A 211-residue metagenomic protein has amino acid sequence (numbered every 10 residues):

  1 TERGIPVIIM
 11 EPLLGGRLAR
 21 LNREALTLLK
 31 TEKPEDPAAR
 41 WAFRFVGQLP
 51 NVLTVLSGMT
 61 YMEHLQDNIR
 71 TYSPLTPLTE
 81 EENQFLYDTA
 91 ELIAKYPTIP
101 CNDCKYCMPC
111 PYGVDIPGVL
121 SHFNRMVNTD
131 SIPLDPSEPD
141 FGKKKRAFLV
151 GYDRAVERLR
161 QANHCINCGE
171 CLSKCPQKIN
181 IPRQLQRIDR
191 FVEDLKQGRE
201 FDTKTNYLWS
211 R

Functional and structural regions predicted by a protein language model:
T1-R211: Structured C-terminal cap/extension of enzyme domains
